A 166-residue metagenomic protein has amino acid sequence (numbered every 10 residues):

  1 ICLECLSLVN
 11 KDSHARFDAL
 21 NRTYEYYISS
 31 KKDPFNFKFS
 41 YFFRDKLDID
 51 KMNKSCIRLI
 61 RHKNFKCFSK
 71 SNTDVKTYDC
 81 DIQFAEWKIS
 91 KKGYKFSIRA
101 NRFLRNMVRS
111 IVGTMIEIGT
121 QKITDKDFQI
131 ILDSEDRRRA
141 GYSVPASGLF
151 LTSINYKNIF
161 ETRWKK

Functional and structural regions predicted by a protein language model:
I1-K166: Structured-RNA-binding interfaces characteristic of tRNA pseudouridine synthases
